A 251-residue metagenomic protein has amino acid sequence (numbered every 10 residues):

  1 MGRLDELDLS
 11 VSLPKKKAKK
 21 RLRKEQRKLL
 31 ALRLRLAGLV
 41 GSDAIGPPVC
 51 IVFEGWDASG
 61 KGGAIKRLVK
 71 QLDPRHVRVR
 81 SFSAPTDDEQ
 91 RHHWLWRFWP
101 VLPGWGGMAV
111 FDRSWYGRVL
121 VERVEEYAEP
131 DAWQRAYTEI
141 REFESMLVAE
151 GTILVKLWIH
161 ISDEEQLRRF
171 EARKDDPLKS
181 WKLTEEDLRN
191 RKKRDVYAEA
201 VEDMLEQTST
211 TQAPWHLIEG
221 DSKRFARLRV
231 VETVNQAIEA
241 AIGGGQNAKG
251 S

Functional and structural regions predicted by a protein language model:
M1-R27: Charged, amphipathic alpha-helical linker segments immediately N-terminal to NTP-binding catalytic cores
S12, E122-E139, L147-E199, N247-K249: A glycine- and Lys/Arg-enriched "phosphate-lid" helix/loop adjacent to the NTP-binding pocket of small-molecule kinases
L36-P47: Phosphate-binding P-loop
V52-V69: Glycine-rich phosphate-binding P-loop
R75-T86: Short beta-strand-centered segment that lines the nucleotide-binding/catalytic pocket of NTP-utilizing
P85-D88, S114-G117, H160-L167, D221-F225: Conserved nucleotide-binding/hydrolysis micro-motifs of P-loop NTPases
P85-M146: P-loop NTPase motor core
K193, A198-S251: NTP-dependent small-molecule kinase module
